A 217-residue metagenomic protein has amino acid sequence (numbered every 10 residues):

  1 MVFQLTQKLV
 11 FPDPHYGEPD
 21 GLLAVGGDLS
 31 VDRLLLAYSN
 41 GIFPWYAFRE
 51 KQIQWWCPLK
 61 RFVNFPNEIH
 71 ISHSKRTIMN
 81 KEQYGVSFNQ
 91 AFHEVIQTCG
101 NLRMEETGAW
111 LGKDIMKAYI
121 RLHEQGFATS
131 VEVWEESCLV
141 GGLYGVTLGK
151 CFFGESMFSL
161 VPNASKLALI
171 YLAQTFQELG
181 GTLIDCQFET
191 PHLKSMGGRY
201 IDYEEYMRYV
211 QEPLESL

Functional and structural regions predicted by a protein language model:
M1-L217: N-acyltransferase acceptor-side catalytic subdomain
